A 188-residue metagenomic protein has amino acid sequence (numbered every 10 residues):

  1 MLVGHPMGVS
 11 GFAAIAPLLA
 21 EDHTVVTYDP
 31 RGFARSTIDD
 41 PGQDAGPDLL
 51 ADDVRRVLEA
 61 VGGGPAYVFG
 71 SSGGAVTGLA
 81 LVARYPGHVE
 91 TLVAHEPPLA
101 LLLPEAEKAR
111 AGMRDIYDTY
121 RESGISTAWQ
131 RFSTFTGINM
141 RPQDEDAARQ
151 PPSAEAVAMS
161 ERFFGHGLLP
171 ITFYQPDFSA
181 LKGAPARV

Functional and structural regions predicted by a protein language model:
M1-D39, Q43: Conserved HGGG/HGGXW glycine-rich cap/lid loop of the alpha/beta-hydrolase fold
E21, G62-G64, G87, G183: Active-site acidic short loop of glycosyltransferases
D48-A66: Conserved acidic catalytic loop of the alpha/beta-hydrolase fold
G64-L103: Conserved hydrolase catalytic core segment
P97, L102-P152, S160, G165-P170: Helix-rich cap/lid subdomain of alpha/beta-hydrolase
E155-V188: Conserved serine/cysteine hydrolase catalytic core
